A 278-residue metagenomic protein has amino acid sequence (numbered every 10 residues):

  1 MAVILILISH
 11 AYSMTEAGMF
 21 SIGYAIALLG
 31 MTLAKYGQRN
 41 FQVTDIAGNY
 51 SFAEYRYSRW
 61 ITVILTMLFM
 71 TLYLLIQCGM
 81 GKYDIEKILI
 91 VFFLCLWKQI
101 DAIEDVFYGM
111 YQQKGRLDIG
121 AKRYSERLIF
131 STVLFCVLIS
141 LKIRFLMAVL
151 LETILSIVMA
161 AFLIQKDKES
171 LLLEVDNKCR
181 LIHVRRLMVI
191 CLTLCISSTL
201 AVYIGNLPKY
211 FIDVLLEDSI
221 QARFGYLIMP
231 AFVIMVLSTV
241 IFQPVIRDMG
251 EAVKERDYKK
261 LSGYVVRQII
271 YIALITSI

Functional and structural regions predicted by a protein language model:
M1-A2, E126-R127, A148-L163, D167 (+1 more regions): Transmembrane helical elements of multi-pass membrane transporters/channels
L5, M31-Y50, Q113, L227 (+1 more regions): Helix-loop junctions and terminal segments of transmembrane helices in multi-pass membrane transport/translocation
A11-M14, N49, Q113-K114, K142 (+1 more regions): Helix-loop interface residues and adjacent transmembrane-helix termini in multi-pass membrane transporters, primarily
A17, Y55, L117-R123, A148-V149 (+1 more regions): Alpha-helical transmembrane segments and their helix-entry boundary regions
S21-Y24, D84-C95, K122-E169, I228: Hydrophobic alpha-helical transmembrane segments
G23, L28-C78, I85, L89-I90 (+1 more regions): Membrane-water interface segments that mark the loop-to-transmembrane alpha-helix transition
R39, V106-Q113, L117, I139-S140 (+2 more regions): C-terminal transmembrane helix end/exit motif
G48-A53, F92, L96, M110-C136 (+2 more regions): Alpha-helical transmembrane segments of multi-pass membrane transporters/permeases
